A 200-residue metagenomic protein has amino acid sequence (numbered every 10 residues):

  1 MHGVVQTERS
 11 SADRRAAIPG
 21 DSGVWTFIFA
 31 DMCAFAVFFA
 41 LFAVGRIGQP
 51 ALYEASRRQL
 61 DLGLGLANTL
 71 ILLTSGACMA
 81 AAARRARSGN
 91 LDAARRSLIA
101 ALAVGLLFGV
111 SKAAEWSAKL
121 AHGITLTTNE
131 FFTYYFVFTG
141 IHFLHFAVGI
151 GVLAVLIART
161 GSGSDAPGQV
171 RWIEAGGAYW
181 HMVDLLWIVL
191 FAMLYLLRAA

Functional and structural regions predicted by a protein language model:
M1-A200: ...captures the hydrophobic TM-helix bundle architecture rather than a specific catalytic motif, and can also fire on
